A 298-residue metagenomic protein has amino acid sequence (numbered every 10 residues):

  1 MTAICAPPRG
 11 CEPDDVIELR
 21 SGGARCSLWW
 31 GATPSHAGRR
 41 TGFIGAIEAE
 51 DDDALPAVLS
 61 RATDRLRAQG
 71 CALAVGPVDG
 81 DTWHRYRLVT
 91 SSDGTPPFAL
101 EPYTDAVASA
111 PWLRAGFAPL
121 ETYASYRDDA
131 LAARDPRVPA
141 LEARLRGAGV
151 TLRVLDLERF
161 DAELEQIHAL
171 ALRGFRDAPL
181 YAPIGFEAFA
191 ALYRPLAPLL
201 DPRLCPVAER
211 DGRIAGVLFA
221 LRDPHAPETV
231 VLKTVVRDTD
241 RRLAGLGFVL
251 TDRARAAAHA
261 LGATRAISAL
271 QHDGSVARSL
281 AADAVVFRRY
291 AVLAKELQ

Functional and structural regions predicted by a protein language model:
M1-P7, R176-L192: Conserved GNAT-fold acetyl-CoA-binding loop/helix
P8-E101, E209-V235, T239, L297-Q298: Conserved donor-binding loop and adjoining core beta-sheet/short helix segment in diverse acyl/aminoacyl transferases
R9-S21, H36, R194-P206, V285-A291: A short helix-loop-beta-strand connector motif used in the catalytic cores of GNAT acetyltransferases and, in some
A54-R61, E163, L246-L250: Short amphipathic alpha-helical coupling segments at ligand-binding clamshell hinges and other catalytic/signaling
L66, L172, A197-P198: Short regulatory alpha-helical segment in sensory/regulatory domains of signaling proteins that mediates
W83-A133, L196, R203-P206, R210 (+4 more regions): Active-site/acyl-donor-binding loops of N-acyltransferases
P102-L180: Acyltransferase donor/substrate-recognition loop-hinge adjacent to the catalytic core
E163-E165, E187-A190, L243, A260: Long, K/E/R/D-enriched contiguous segments that form extended
